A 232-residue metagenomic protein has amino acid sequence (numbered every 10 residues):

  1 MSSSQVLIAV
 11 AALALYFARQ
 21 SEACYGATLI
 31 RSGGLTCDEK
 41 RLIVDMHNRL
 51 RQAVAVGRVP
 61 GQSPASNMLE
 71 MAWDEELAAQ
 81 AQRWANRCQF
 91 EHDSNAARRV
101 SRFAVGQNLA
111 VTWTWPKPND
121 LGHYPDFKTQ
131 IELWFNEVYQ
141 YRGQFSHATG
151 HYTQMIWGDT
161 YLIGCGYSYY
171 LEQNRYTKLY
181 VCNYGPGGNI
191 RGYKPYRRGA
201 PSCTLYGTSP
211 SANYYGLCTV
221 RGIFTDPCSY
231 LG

Functional and structural regions predicted by a protein language model:
S2-G232: Mature extracellular or exoplasmic CAP/SCP-family domains and secreted bioactive peptides
